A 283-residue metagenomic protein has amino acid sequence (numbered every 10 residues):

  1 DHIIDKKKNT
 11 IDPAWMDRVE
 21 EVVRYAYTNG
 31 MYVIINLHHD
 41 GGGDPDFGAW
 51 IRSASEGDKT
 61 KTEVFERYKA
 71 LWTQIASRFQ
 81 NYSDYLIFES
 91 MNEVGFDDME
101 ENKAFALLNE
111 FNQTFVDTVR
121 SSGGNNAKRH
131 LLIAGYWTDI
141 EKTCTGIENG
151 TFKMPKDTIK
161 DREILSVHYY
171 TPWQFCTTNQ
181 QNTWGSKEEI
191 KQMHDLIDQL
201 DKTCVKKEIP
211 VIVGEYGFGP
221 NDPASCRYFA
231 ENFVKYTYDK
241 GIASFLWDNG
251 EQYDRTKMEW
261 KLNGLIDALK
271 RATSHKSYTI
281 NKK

Functional and structural regions predicted by a protein language model:
D1, H38-G43, G135-W137, L246-Y253: Short, solvent-exposed turn/loop segments enriched in Gly/Ser/Thr/Pro and often Arg
H2-K7, G42-S53, D97-M99, E141-T143 (+2 more regions): Extracytoplasmic/secreted cell-surface and envelope-processing proteins
D5-S90, L107-G123, Y236: An active-site-proximal structural segment forming one wall of the substrate-binding cleft that immediately precedes
Y32-N36, I212, F245-L246: Short, well-structured secondary-structure segments
H38, M91-N92, H168, N249: Histidine-centered beta-alpha loop that forms part of the nucleotide-sugar donor binding/catalytic region in diverse
A70-T73, S77-Y85, E93-I242, L262 (+1 more regions): Extracellular glycoside hydrolase catalytic/binding regions
G241-K270: Aromatic/acidic polysaccharide-binding cleft in carbohydrate-active enzymes
N263-K283: C-terminal functional modules
